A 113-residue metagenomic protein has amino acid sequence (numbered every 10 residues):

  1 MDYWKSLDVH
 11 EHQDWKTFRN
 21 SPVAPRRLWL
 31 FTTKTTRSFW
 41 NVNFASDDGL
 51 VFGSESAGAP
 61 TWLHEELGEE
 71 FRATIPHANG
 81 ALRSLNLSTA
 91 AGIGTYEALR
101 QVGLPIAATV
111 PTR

Functional and structural regions predicted by a protein language model:
M1-R113: Post-transcriptional modification and biogenesis factors for structured RNAs of the translation apparatus
